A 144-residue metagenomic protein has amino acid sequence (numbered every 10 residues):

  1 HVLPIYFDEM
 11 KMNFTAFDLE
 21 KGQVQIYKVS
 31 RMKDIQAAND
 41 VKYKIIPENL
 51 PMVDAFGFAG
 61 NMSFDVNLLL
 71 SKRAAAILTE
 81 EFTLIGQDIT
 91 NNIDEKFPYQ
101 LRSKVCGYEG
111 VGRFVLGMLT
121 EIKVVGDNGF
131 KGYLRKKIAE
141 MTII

Functional and structural regions predicted by a protein language model:
H1-N67, K72: Core beta-strand-centered patch of the WYL/Sm-like small regulatory domain
A55-I144: Polybasic (Lys/Arg-rich)
